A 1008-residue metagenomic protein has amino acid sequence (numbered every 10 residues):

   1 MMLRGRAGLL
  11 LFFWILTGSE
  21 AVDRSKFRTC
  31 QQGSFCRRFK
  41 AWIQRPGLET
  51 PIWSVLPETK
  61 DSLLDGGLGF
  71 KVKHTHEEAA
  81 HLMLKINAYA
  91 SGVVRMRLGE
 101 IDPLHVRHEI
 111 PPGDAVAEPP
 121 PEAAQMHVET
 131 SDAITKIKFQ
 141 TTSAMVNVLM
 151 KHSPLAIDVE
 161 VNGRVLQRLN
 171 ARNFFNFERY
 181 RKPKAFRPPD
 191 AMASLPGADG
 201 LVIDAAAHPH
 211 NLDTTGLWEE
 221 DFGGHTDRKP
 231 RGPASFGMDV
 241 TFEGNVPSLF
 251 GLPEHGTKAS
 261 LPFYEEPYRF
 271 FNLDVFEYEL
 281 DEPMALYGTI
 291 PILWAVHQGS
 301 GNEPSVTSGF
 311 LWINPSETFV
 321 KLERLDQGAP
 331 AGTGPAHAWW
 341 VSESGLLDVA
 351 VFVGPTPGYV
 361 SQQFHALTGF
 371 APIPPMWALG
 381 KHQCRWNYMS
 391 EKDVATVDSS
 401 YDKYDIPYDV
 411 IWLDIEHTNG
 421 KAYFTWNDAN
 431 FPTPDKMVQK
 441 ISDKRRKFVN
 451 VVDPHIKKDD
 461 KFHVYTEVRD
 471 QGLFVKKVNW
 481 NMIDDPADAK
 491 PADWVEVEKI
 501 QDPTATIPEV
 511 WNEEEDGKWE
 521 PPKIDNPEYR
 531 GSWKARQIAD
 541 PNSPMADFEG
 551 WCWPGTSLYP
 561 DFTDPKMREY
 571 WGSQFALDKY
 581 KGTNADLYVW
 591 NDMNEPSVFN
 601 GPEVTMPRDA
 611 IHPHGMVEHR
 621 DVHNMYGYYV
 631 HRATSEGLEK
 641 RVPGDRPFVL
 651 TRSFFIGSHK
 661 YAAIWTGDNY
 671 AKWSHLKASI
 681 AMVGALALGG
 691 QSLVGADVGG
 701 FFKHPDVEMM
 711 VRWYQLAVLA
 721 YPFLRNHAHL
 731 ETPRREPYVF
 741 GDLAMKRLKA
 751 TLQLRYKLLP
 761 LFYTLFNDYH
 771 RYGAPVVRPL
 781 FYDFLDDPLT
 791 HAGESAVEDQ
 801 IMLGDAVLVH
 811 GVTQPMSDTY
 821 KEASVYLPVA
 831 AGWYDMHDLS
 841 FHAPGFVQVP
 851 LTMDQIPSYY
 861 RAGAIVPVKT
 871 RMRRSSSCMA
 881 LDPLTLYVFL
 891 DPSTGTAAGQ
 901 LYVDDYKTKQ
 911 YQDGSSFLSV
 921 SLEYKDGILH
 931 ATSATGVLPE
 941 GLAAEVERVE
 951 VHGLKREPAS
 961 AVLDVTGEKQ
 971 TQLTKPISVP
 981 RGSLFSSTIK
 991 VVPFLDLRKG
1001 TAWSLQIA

Functional and structural regions predicted by a protein language model:
R4-A21: Cleavable N-terminal signal peptides of Sec/SRP-targeted secreted and luminal proteins
S25-R28, H76, A124-P375, R385-N387 (+4 more regions): Catalytic and substrate-binding clefts that recognize carbohydrates or anionic sugar/phosphate headgroups
F27-V72, H81-I137, F177-R179: A low-complexity, Ser/Thr/Gly/Pro-enriched, surface-exposed linker/loop concept that marks segments flanking
F70-V72, I86, M96-L98, I137-M145 (+2 more regions): Short, well-ordered beta-strand segments enriched in hydrophobic/aromatic residues
E109-H127, Y834-M853, S960-V992: Solvent-exposed beta-strand/loop surfaces of large extracellular or lumenal domains
G113-A115, R179, P407-L748, F784-D787 (+1 more regions): Aromatic- and carboxylate-enriched substrate-binding clefts and catalytic-loop regions of carbohydrate-active enzymes
L280, S635-F648, S653-T666, H675-M682 (+3 more regions): Catalytic core of carbohydrate-active enzymes
V992-A1008: Surface-exposed interaction regions enriched in Ser/Thr/Asp/Glu that occur as long low-complexity tracts or repetitive
